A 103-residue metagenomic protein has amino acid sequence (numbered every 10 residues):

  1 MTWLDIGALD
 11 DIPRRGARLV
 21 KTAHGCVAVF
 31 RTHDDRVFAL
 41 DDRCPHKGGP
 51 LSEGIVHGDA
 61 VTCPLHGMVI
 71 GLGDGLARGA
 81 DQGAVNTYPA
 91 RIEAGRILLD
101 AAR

Functional and structural regions predicted by a protein language model:
M1-G58, G71-L72, L76, A84-R103: N-terminal pre-ligand scaffold of iron-sulfur
C44, C63-H66: Short cysteine clusters
P64-L65, G83-V85: Short secondary-structure transition/capping segments
